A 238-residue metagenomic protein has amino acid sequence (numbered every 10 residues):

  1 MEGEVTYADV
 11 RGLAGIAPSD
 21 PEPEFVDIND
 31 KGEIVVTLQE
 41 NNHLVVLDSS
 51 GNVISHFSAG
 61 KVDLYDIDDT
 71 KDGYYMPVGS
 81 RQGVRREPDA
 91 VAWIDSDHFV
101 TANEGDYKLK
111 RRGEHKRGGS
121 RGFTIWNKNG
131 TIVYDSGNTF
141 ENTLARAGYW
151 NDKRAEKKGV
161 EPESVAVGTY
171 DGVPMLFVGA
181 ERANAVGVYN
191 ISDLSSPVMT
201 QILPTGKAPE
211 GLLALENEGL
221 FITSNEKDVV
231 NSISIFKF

Functional and structural regions predicted by a protein language model:
M1-P18, I54-Q82, N129-K157: Surface-exposed loop and turn segments in beta-propeller and other repeat-based domains that flank or scaffold
A14-D27, T70-I94, S120-G122, Y149-V167 (+1 more regions): Signature of short aromatic-glycine-proline-rich micro-motifs recurring in repeat-based ectodomains
I28-K31, I94-S96, T169-V173, A214-E218: Residue-level detector of Asp-centered blade-edge/turn motifs that repeat once per structural unit in beta-propeller
V36, T101-A102, V178, I222-T223: Residue position within the beta-strands of beta-propeller blades
E40, E104-G105, R182, E226-K227: Residue-level signature of beta-propeller blades and closely related beta-rich strand-turn architectures in secreted
G51, R117-N129, I235-K237: Beta-propeller blade signature
T101-R121, I233: Short, conserved, GDST-rich strand-edge loop motifs in beta-rich repeat architectures
G211-F238: Blade-level signature of beta-propeller repeat domains, shared across WD40, Kelch, NHL, RCC1 and BNR/Asp-box propellers
